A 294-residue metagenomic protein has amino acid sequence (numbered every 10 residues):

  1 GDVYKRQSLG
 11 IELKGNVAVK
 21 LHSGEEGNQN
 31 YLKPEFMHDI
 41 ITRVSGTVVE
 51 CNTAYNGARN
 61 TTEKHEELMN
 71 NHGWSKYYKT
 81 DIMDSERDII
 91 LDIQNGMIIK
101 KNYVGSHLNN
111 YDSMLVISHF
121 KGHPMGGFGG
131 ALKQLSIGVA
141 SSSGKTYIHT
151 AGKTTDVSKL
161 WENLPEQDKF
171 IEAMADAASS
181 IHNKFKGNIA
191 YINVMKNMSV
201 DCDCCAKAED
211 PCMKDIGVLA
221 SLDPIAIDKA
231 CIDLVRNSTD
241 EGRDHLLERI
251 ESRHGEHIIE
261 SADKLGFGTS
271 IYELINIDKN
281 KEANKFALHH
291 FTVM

Functional and structural regions predicted by a protein language model:
D2-H38, T42, G46-M294: Extended, low-polarity segments enriched in aliphatic/aromatic residues
